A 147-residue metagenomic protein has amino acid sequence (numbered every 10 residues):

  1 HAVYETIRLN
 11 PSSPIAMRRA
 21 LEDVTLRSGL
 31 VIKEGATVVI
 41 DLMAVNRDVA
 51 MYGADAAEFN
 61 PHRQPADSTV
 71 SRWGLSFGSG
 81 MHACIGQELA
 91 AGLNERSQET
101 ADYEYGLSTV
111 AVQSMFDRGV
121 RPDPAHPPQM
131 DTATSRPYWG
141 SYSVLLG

Functional and structural regions predicted by a protein language model:
H1-S28: Conserved cytochrome P450 K-helix E-x-x-R motif and the immediately C-terminal K′/meander segment
S12, A44, D117-R121: Short, well-ordered loop/turn and helix-capping segments at boundaries between secondary-structure elements and domains
A16-R18, V39-L42: Short, conserved beta-strand edge motifs with alternating hydrophobic and charged residues
R18, V31-I32, A50-A54: Short glycine/proline-enriched turns and hinge-like loops at secondary-structure junctions
D41-S68, F77, H82: Conserved cytochrome P450 K-helix/beta-meander segment immediately N-terminal to the heme-binding cysteine loop
Q87-P137: Cytochrome P450 heme-binding "Cys pocket" and the immediately downstream C-terminal segment
